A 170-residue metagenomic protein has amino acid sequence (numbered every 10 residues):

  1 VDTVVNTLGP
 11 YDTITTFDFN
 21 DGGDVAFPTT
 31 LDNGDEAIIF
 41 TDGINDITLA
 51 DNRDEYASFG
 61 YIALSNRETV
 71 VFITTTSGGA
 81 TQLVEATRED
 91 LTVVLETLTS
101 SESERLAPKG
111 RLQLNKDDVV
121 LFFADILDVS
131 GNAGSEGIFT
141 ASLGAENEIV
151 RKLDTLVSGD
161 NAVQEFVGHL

Functional and structural regions predicted by a protein language model:
V1-L170: Conserved "turn/edge" positions that cap or connect secondary-structure elements within repeat/scaffolded domains
